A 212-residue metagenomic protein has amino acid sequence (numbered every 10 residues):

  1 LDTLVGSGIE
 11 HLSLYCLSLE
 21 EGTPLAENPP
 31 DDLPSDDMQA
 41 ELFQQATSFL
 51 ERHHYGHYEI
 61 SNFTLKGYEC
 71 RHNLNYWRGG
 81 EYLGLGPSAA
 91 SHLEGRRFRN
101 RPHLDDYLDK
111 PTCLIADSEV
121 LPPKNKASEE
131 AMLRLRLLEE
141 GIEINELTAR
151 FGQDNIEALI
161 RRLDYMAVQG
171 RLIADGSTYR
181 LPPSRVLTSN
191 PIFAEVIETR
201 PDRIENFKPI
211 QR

Functional and structural regions predicted by a protein language model:
L1-Q153, E205, Q211-R212: C-terminal scaffold of the Radical SAM
N125-L133, I160, V186-N190: Non-catalytic, well-ordered alpha-helical scaffold segments
G141-I144, I160, A174: Charged substrate- and nucleic-acid-binding regions of tRNA-handling and nucleotidyl-transfer enzymes, centered on
G152-A167: Short amphipathic alpha-helical interaction segments
A167-S177: A short, conserved structural fragment
T178-P182: Minor-groove-contacting beta-hairpin "wing" of winged helix-turn-helix DNA-binding domains
V186-R212: Short, amphipathic alpha-helical interaction segments positioned at domain boundaries
